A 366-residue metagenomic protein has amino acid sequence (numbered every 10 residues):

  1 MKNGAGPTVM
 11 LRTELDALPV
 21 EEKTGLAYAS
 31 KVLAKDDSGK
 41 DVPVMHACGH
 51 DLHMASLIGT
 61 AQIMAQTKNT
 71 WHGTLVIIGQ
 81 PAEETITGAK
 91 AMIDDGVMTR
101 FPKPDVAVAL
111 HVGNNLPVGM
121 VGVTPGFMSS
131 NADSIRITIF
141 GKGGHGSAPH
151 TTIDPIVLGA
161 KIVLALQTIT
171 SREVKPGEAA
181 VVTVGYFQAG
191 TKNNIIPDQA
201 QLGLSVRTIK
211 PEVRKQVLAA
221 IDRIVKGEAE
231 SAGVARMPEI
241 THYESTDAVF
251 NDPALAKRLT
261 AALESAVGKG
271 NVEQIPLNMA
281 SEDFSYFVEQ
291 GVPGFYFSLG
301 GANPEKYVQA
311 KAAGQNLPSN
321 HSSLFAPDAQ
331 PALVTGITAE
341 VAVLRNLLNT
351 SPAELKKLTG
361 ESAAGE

Functional and structural regions predicted by a protein language model:
M1-G6: A non-catalytic alpha/beta surface segment that caps or lines the substrate-entry region of metallo-dependent hydrolase
P7, K103-D105, G291-F295: Loop/turn elements at helix/coil->beta-strand transitions in domains of secreted/extracellular proteins
P7-K23: Acidic-leg catalytic submotif of subtilisin-like serine proteases
L11, H50, I77, M92 (+6 more regions): Divalent metal-coordination and catalytic microenvironments
A17-P19, M45-Q62: Di-metal (Zn2+ and/or Mg2+/Mn2+) metal-binding site signature of metallo-dependent hydrolases with the MBL/beta-CASP
E22-L33, G126-S130, Y307-L317: Short, flexible, mixed-charge acidic loops at enzyme active sites
A29, L33-M45, D51-L52, M64-F187 (+1 more regions): Histidine/acidic-residue-rich, glycine-tolerant segments that coordinate divalent metal ions
A160-E366: Metal-dependent amide/peptide-bond hydrolase catalytic core, centered on the "pita-bread" metallohydrolase fold
